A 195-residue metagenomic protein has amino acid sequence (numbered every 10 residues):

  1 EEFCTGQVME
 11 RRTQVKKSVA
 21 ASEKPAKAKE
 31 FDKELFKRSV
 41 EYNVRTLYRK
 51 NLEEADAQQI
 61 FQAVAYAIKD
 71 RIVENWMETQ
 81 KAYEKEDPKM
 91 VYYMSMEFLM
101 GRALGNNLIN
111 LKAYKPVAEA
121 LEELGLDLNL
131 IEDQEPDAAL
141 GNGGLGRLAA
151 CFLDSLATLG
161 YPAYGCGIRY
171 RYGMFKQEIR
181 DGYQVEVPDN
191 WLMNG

Functional and structural regions predicted by a protein language model:
E10-G195: A conserved ligand/cofactor-binding region detector
